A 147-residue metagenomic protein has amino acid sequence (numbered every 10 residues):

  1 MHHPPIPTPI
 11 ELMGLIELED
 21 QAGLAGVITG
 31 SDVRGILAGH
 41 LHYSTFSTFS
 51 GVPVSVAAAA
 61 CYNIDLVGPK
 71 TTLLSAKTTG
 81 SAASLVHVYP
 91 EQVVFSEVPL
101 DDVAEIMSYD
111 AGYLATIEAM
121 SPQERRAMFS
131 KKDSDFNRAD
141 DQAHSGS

Functional and structural regions predicted by a protein language model:
M1, D32-H42, S55-A57: Active-site neighborhood of phospho(di)ester-bond hydrolases with catalytic His/Asp-centered motifs
M1-R34, S50, N63-D65: Active-site-proximal segments of metal-dependent phosphoesterases and phosphodiesterases across multiple
H2-H3, H40-H42, H87, H144: Histidine (H) residue identity feature
G26-V27, Y43-T45: Short, flexible, glycine/charge-rich loop motifs used to bind or transfer phosphoryl groups or to couple energy/partner
H42-Y43, A82: Residue-level marker for the onset of beta-strands and adjacent loop->beta junctions in well-ordered domains
T48-D140: Binuclear metal-dependent phosphoesterase catalytic core
D141-S147: Extended non-globular C-terminal regions
